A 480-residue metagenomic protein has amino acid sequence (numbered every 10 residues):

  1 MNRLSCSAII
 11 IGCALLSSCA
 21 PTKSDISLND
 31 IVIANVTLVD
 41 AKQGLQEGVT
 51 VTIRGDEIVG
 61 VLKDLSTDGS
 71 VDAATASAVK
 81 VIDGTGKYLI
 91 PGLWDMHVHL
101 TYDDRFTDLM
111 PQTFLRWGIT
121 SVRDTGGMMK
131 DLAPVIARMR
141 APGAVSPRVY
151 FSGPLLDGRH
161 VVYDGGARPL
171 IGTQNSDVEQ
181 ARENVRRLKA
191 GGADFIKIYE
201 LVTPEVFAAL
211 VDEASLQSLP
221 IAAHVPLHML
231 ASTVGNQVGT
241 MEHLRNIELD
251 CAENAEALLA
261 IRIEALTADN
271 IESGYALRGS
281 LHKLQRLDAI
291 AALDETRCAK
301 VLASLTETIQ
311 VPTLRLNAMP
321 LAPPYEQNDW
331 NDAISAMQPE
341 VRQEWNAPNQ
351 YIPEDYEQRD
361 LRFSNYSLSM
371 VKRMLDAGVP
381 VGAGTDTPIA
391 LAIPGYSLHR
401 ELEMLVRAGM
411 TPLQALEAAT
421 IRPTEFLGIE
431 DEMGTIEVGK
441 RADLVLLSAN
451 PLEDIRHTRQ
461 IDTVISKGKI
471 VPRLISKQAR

Functional and structural regions predicted by a protein language model:
L16-S18: C-terminal motif of bacterial Sec signal peptides marking the signal peptidase cleavage site
P21-D30, L38, K42-I90: Histidine-rich, glycine-flanked metal-binding segment
I31, S70-P111, L115, T120: Replace "His-x-His-based motif
L38-T50, I393, T411-L416, E425-I461: Acidic, glycine-enriched loop/beta-strand segments at the rims of small-molecule binding/catalytic pockets
K87, L93-T101, H224, T240-N246 (+1 more regions): Histidine-centered divalent metal-coordination motifs
M96-R105, G165-Q180: Active-site mouth loops of central-metabolism enzymes
M110-L132, S146-P154, K189-L201, V211 (+4 more regions): Divalent metal-dependent hydrolysis catalytic cores, especially in the metallo-beta-lactamase
N184-D194, V202, I247, C251-A408: Active-site neighborhoods of metal-dependent hydrolases
